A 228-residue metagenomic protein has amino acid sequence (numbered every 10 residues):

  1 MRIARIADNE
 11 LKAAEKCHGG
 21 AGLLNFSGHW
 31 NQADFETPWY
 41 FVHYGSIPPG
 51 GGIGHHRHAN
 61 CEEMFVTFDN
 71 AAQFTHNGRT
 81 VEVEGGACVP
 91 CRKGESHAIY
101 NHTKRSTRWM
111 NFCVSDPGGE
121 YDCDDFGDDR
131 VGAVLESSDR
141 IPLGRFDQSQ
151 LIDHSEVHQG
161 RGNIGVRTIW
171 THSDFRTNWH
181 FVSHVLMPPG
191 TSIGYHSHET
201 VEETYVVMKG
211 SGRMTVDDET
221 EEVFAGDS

Functional and structural regions predicted by a protein language model:
M1-W39, E120-W179, G194: A short, N-terminal "cap"/entry segment at the start of jelly-roll beta-barrel domains of the cupin/DSBH fold
L24-W30, H43-H58, V166-W170, S183-H198: Conserved short histidine dyad/triad with adjacent acidic residue
E36, Q73, A87, K93-E120 (+3 more regions): Ligand-binding loop in jelly-roll beta-barrel domains
P49, N60, R79, E95-S96 (+3 more regions): A generic "binding-loop/recognition-motif" signal
N60-A72, T200-R213, D217: Glycine- and acidic-residue-biased ligand/ion/polar-headgroup-sensing regions
G78-G94, D218-S228: Short acidic-glycine-tyrosine-enriched beta hairpin
T168-H184, P188, T200, T204-M208 (+1 more regions): Acidic/His-leaning functional-site neighborhoods
